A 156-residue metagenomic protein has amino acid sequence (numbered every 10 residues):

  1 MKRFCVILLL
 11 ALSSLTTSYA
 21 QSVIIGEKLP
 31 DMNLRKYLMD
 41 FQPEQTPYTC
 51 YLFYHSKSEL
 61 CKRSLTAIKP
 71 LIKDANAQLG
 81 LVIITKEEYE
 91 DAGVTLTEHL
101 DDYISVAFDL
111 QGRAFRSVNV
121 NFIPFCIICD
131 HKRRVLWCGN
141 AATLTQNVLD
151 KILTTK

Functional and structural regions predicted by a protein language model:
C5-S14: Bacterial N-terminal signal peptides
S18-Q42: N-terminal "domain-start" segment that seeds a small globular fold
F41-S64: Short active-site neighborhood of thiol/selenol oxidoreductases, capturing the structured segment around
K62-H99: Structural microenvironment flanking redox-active thiols in thiol-disulfide oxidoreductases
S64, V118, W137-G139: Short hydrophobic alpha-helix segments
E98-I127: Short, internal strand/loop/helix patches that form the active-site neighborhood or redox-interaction surface
C129-K156: Thiol-/selenol-based redox modules, centered on thioredoxin-like and closely related oxidoreductase domains
